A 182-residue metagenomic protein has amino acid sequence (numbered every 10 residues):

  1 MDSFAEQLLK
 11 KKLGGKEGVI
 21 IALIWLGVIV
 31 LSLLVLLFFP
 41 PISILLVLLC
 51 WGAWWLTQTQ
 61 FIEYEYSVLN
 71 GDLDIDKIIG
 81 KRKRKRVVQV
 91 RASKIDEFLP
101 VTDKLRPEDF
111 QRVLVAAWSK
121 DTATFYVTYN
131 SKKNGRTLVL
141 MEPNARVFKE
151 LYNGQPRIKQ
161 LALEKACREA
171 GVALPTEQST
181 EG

Functional and structural regions predicted by a protein language model:
M1-F4, L26-G27, L45, A166-G182: Eukaryotic intrinsically disordered, low-complexity regulatory linkers and tails enriched in Ser/Thr/Pro
M1-V28: N-terminal membrane-targeting/pre-transmembrane regions
L33-I44: Transmembrane helix interruption/hinge and helix-loop junction motifs
V47-D72: Transmembrane-cytosolic junction motif
L69-V87: Membrane-cytosol interface motif
V87-R106: Structured surface patches comprising rigid loops and adjacent beta-strands/short helices at the edges of well-ordered
V101-A123: Cytosolic, membrane-proximal regulatory domains of ion/volume homeostasis and mechanosensation machinery
A116-E169: A membrane-cytosol interface segment of integral membrane proteins
